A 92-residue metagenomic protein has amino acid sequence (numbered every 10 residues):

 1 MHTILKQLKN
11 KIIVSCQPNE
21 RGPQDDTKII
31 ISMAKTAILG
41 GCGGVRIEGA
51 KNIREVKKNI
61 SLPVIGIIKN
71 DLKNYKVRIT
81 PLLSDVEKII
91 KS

Functional and structural regions predicted by a protein language model:
M1-S92: Alpha/beta enzyme core
